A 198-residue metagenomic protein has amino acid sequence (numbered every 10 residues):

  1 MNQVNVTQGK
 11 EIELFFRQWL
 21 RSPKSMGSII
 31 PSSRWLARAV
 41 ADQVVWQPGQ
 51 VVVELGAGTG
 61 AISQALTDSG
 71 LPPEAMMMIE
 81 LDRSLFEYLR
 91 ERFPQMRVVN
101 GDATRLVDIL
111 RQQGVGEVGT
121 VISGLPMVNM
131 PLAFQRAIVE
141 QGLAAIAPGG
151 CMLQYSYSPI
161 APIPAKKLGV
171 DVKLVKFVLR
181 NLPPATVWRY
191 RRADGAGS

Functional and structural regions predicted by a protein language model:
E11-Q47: Class I SAM-dependent methyltransferase Rossmann-like catalytic core, especially the SAM/SAH-binding loop
G49-G58: Conserved class I S-adenosyl-L-methionine
T59-L71: Conserved SAM-binding loop of SAM-dependent methyltransferases across substrates and taxa, primarily the Class I
M77-E80, S156: Conserved acidic E/D residue at the C-terminus of a beta-strand in Rossmann-like folds
I79, L85-V115: S-adenosyl-L-methionine
R136-P148: A short glycine-rich, Lys/Arg-flanked "PGG" loop and its adjoining helix->strand segment in the class I
P148-S156: Conserved beta-strand signature within the Rossmann-like core of class I S-adenosyl-L-methionine
A161-G195: Active-site capping/gating segments
